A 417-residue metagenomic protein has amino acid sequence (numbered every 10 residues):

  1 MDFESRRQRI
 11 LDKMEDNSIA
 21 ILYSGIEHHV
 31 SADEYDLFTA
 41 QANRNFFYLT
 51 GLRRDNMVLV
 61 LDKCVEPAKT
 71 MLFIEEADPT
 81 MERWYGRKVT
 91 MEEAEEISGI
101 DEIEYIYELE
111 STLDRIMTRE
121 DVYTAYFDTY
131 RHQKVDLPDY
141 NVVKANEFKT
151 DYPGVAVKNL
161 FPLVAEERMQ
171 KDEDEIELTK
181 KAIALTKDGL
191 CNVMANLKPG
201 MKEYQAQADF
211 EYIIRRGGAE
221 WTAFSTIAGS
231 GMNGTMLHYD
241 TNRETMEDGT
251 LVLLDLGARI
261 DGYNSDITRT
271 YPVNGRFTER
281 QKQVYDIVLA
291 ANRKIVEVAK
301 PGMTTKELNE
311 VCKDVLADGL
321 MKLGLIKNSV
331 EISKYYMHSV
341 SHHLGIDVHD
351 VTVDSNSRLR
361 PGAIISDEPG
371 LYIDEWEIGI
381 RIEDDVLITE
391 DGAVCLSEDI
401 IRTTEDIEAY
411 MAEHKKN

Functional and structural regions predicted by a protein language model:
M1-N417: Active-site neighborhoods and metal-handling regions in enzymes and metal-associated proteins
